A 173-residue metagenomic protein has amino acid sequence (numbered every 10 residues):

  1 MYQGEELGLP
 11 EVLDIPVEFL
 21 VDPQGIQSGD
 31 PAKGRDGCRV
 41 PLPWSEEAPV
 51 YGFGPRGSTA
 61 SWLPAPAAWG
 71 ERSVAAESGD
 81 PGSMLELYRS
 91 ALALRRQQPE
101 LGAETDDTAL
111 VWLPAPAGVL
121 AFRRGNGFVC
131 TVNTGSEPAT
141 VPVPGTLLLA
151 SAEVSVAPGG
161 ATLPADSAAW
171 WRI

Functional and structural regions predicted by a protein language model:
M1-F128, E137: Loop/helix patches that line or flank the sugar-binding groove of alpha-linked glycan CAZymes
G37, W69, L149-S151, P158: Residue-level signal for pocket-adjacent positions within structured domains
P49-V50, V154-A157, A168: A short acidic, often aromatic-flanked loop/helix-cap motif at beta-alpha or helix-coil junctions that lines enzyme
P116, P144-T146, A168: Charged, E/D/K/R/S-rich low-complexity terminal regions of large eukaryotic assembly subunits
R123, A152, W170-W171: Short stretches within intrinsically disordered, low-complexity N-terminal or propeptide regions
E137-V154: Beta-strand-rich binding/interaction modules
P158-I173: C-terminal beta-strand-rich structural cap/linker in extracellular carbohydrate-active enzymes
